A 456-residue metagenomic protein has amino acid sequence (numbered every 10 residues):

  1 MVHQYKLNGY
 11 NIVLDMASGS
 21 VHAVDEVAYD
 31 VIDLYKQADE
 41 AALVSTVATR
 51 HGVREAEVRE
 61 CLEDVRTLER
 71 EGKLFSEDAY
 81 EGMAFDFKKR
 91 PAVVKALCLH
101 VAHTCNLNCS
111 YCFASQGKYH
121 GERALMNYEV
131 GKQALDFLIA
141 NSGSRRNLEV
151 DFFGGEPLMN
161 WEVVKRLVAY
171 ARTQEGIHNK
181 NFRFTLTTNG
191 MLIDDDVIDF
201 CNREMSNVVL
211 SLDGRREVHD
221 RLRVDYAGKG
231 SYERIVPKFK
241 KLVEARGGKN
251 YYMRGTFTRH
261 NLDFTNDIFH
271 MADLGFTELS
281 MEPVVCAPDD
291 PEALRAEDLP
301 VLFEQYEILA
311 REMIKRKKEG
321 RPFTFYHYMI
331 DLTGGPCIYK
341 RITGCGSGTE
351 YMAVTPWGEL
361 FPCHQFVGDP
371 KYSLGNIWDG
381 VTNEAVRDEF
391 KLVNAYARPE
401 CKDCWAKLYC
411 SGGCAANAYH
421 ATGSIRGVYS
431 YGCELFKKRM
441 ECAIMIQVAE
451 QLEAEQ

Functional and structural regions predicted by a protein language model:
M1-Y35: Acidic, low-complexity/disordered tracts enriched in E/D and polar residues
A38-H51: Short acidic, hydrophobic short linear motifs in intrinsically disordered regions
V53-R54, E60-D199, E204: Conserved alpha-helical substructure of the radical SAM core
L135-F153, F390-L392, G427-Q456: Short Fe-S-cluster ligation motifs
I198-R216, F276-V285: Non-cysteine beta-strand/loop elements that form the S-adenosyl-L-methionine
E217-V236, K240, E244-S347, S373: Radical SAM enzyme [4Fe-4S]-AdoMet core and its adjacent flexible, acidic and glycine-rich loops/tails across
P300-G334, H364-S411: C-terminal accessory region of radical SAM enzymes
A395-C442: Cysteine-cluster motifs in flexible loop/terminal segments that predominantly coordinate metals
